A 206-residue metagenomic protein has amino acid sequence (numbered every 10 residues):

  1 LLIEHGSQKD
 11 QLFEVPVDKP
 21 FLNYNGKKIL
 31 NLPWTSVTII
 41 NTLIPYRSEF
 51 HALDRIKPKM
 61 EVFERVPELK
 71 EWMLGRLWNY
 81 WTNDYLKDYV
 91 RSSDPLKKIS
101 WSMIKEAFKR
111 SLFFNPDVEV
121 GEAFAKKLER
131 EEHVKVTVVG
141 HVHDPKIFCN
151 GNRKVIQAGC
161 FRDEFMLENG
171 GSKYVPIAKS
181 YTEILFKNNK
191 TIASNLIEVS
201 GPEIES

Functional and structural regions predicted by a protein language model:
L1-S206: Extended recognition/assembly regions associated with phosphoester-bond processing machinery
